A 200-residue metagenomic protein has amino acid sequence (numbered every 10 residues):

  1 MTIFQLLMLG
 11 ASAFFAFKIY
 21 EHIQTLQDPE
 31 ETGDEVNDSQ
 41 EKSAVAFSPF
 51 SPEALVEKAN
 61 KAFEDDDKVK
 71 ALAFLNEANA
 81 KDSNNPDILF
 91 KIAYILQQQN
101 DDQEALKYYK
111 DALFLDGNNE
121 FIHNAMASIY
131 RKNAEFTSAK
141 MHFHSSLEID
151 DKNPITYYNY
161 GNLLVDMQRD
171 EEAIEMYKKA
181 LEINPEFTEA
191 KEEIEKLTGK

Functional and structural regions predicted by a protein language model:
M1-F50: Long, contiguous interaction/recruitment modules in multidomain scaffold/adaptor proteins
K42-E104: Alpha-helical segment of the N-proximal tetratricopeptide repeat
P52, P86-D87, E120-F121, P154-I155 (+1 more regions): Helix-start (N-cap) detector for alpha-helical repeat units in TPR-like alpha-solenoids, especially tetratricopeptide
L55-K58, A62, F74, L89-L96 (+6 more regions): TPR/Sel1-like alpha-solenoid repeat signature
E77-A78, D111-A112, S145-S146, K179-A180: Canonical positions in the second alpha-helix
E148, V165-G199: TPR/TPR-like (Sel1-like) alpha-helical repeat modules
